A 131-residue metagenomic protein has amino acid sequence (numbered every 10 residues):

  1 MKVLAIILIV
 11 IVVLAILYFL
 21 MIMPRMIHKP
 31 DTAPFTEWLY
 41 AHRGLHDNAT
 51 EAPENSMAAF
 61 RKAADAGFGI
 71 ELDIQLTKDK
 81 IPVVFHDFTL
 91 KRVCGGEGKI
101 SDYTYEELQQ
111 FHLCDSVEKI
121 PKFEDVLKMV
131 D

Functional and structural regions predicted by a protein language model:
K2-D131: Phosphate-group recognition and catalysis centered on beta-loop-alpha active-site segments
